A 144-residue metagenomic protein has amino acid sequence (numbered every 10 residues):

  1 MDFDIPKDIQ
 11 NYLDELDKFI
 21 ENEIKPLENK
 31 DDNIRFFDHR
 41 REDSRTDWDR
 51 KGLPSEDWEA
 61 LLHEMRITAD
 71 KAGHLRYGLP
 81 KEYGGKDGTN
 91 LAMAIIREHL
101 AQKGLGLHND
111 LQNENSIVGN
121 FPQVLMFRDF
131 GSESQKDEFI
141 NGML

Functional and structural regions predicted by a protein language model:
M1-K25: Intrinsic disorder at enzyme termini
P6, L27, R35-H39: A composition-driven signal for long, intrinsically disordered, charge-rich low-complexity tracts
K18-D31, A69-K71: N-terminal glycine-rich anion-binding loops that anchor highly charged ligand groups
D32-L144: Glycine-rich flavin
